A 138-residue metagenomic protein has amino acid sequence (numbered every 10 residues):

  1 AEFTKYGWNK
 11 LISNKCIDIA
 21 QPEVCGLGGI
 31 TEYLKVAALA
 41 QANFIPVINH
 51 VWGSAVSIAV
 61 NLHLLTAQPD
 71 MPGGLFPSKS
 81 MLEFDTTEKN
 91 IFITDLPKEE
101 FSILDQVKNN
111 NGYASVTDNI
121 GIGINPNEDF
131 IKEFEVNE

Functional and structural regions predicted by a protein language model:
A1-Y113: Shared catalytic-loop signature of beta/alpha-barrel
A114-E138: Extended hydrophobic packing segments that form well-structured cores
